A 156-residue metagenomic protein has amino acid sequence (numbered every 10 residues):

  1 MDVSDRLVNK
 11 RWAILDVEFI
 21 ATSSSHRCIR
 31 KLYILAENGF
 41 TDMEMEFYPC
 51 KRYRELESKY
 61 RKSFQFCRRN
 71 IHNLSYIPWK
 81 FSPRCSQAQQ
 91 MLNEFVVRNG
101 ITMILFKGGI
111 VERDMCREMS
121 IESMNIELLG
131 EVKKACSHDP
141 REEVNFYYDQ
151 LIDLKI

Functional and structural regions predicted by a protein language model:
D2-C85: Conserved RNase H-like, two-metal-ion catalytic cores of nucleic-acid enzymes
A13, K59-R141, D149: Conserved DEDDh/DEDDy metal-dependent 3′-5′ exonuclease domain
E143-I156: Charged phosphate-binding loop/patch that engages nucleotide di/tri-phosphates or the phosphate backbone of nucleic
